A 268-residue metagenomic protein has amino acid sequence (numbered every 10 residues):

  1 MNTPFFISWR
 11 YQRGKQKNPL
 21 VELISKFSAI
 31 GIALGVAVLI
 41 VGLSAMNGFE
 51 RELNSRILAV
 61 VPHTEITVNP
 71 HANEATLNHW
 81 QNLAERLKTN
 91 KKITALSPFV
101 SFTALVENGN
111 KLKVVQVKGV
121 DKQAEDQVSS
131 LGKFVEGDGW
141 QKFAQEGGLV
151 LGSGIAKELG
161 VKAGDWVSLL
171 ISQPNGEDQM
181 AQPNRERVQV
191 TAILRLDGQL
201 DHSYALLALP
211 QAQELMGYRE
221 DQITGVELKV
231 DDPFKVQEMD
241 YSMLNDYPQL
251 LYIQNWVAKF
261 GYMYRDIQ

Functional and structural regions predicted by a protein language model:
M1-V36: N-terminal Sec/SRP start-transfer signal
F6-R10, R51, S55-P62, Y262-R265: Short amphipathic alpha-helical coupling elements at transmembrane boundaries
G31, M46, E50, F260-Q268: Alpha-helical membrane-interface segments at transmembrane helix boundaries
A37, L43-Q116, D126, D138-Q145 (+1 more regions): Hydrophobic, regular-secondary-structure patches
A72-N82, E107-G109, E125-L131, Q145-E146 (+5 more regions): Solvent-exposed, non-transmembrane alpha-helical starts
V100, K118-V120, D138-L209: Hydrophobic secondary-structure segments that place a key small or acidic residue at a functional site
G132-D138: A short alpha->loop->secondary-structure connector
Q173, A181-Q268: Mechanotransmission and gating elements of multispan inner-membrane complexes involved in transport and envelope
